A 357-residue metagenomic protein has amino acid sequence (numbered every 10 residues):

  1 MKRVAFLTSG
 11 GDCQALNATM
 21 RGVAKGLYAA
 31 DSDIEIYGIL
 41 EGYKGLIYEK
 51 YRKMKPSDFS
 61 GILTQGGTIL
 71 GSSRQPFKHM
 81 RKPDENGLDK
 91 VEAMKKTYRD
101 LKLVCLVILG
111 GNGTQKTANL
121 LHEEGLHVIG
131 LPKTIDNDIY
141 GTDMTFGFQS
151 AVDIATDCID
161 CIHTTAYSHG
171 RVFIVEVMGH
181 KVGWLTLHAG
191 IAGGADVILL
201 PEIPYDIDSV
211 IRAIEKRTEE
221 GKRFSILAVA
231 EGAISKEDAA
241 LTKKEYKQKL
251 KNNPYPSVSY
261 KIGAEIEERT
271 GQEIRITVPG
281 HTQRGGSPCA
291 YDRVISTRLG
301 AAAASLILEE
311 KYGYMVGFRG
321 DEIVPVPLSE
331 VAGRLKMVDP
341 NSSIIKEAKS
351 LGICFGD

Functional and structural regions predicted by a protein language model:
M1-K50: N-terminal phosphate-binding or glycine-rich loops at protein starts, especially the Walker A/P-loop of NTPases
R3-G11, I69-G71, V104-I108, F173-E176: Short glycine-rich or small-residue beta-strand-to-loop segments that form or flank ligand, phosphate, metal/Fe-S
S9-D12, I39-K44, R74-Q75, G111-T114 (+6 more regions): Short, ordered loop/turn segments at secondary-structure junctions
D12-V23, L46-I47, V91-E92, L103-N119 (+5 more regions): Short glycine/serine/threonine-rich phosphate/pyrophosphate-binding segments that cradle anionic phosphate groups
Y48-L106, G113, F146-D153, D157 (+1 more regions): Glycine-rich oxoanion-binding loops at beta->alpha junctions
T97, C105-G110, A118-L120, H127 (+2 more regions): Accessory alpha-helical/coil subdomains and C-terminal extensions that flank or cap enzyme catalytic cores
P254-D357: C-terminal non-catalytic interaction/assembly regions of soluble proteins
